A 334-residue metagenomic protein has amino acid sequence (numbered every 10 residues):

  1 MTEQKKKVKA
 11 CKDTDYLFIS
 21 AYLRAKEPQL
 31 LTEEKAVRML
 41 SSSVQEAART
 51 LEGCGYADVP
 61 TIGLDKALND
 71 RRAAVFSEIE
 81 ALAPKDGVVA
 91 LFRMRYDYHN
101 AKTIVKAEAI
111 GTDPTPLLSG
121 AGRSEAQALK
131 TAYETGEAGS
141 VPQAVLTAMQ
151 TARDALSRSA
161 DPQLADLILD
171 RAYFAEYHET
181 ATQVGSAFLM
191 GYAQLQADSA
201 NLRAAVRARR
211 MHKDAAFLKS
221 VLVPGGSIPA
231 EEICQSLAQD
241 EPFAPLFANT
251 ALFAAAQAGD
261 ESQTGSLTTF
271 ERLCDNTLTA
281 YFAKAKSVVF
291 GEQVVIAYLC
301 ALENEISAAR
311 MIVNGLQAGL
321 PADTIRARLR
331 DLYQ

Functional and structural regions predicted by a protein language model:
M1-Q334: N-terminal domain-start signal
